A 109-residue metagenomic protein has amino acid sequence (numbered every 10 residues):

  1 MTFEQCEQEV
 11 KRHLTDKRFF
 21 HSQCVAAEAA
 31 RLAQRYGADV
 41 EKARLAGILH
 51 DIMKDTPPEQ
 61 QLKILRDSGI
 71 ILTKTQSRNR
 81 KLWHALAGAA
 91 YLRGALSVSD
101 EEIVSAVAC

Functional and structural regions predicted by a protein language model:
M1-T15: Generic N-terminal amphipathic, Lys/Arg-enriched alpha-helix
Q8-R12, R35-C109: Divalent metal-dependent catalytic cores for phosphoryl transfer on phosphate-bearing substrates
F20-S22: N-terminal glycine-rich anion-binding loops that anchor highly charged ligand groups
